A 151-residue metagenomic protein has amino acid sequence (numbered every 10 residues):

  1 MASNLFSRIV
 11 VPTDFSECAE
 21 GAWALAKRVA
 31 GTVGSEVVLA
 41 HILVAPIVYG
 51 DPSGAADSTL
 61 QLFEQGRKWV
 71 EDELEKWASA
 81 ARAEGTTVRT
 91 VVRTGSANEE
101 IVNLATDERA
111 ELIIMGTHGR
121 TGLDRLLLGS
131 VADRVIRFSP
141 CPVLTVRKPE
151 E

Functional and structural regions predicted by a protein language model:
M1, L5, N103-E151: Gly/Ser-rich helix-loop-strand patches that form or flank binding pockets for ribonucleotide-derived cofactors
A2-D57, E151: Small/aliphatic-rich secondary-structure junction motif
E17, L43-V44, E64-R67, S96: Hinge/beta->alpha junction and helix N-cap segments in small-molecule ligand-binding domains
D57-D72: A short acidic, glycine-rich active-site loop that binds or catalyzes chemistry on phosphate/adenosine moieties
T87-T90: Rossmann-fold cofactor-recognition segment
V92-E100: Charged docking surfaces used in two-component/phosphorelay signaling
